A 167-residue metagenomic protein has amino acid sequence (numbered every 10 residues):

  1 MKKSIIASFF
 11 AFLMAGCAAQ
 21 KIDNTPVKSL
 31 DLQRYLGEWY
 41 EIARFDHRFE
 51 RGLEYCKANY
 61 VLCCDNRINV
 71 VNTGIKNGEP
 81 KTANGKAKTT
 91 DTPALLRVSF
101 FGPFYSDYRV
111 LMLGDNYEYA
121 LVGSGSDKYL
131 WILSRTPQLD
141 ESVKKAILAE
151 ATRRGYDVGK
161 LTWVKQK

Functional and structural regions predicted by a protein language model:
M1-S4: Positively charged n-region of N-terminal signal peptides that target proteins for export
A7-A15: Bacterial N-terminal signal peptides
C17-K167: A beta-rich soluble binding module of mature secreted/lumenal proteins
